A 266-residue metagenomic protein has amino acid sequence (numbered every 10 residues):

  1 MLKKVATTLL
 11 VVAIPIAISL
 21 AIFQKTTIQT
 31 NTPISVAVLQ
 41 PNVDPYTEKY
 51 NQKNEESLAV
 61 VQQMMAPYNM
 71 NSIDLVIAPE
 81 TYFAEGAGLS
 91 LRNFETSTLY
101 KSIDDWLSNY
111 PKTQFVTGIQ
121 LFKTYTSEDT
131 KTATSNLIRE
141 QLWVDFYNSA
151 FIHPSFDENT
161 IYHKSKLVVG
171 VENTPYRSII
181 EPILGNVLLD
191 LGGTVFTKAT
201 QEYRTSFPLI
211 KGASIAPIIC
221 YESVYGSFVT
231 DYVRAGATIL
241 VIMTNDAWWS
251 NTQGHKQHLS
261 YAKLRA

Functional and structural regions predicted by a protein language model:
L2-L10: Membrane-interfacial entry segments at the cytosolic side of transmembrane helices
V11-K112: Membrane-interface segments at or immediately adjacent to transmembrane helices that form the boundary between
A78-A266: Solvent-exposed soluble domains appended to multi-pass membrane proteins
